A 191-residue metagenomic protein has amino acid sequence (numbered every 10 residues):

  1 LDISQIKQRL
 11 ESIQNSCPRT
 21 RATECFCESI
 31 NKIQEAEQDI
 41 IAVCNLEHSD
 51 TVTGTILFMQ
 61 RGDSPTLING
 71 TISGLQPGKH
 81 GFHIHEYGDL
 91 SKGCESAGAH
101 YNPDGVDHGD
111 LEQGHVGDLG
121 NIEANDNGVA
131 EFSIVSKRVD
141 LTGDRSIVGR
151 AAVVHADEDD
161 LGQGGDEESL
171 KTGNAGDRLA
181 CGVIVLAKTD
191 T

Functional and structural regions predicted by a protein language model:
D2-K79, I84-T191: N-terminal leader/targeting pre-sequences
